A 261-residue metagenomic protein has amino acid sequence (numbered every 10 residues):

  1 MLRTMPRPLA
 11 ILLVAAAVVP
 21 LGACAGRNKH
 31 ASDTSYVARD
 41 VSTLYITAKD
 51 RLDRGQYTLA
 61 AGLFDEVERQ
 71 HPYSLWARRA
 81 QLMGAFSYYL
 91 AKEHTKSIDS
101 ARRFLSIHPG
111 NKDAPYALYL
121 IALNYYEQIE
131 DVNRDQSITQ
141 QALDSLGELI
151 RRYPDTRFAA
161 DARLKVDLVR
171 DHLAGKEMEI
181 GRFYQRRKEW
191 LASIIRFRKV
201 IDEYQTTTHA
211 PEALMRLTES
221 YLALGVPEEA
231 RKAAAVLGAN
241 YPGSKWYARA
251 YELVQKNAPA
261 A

Functional and structural regions predicted by a protein language model:
L2-P6, P20-A261: Acidic, polar-rich low-complexity tracts and alpha-helical solenoid repeat scaffolds
I11-P20: Bacterial N-terminal signal peptides
